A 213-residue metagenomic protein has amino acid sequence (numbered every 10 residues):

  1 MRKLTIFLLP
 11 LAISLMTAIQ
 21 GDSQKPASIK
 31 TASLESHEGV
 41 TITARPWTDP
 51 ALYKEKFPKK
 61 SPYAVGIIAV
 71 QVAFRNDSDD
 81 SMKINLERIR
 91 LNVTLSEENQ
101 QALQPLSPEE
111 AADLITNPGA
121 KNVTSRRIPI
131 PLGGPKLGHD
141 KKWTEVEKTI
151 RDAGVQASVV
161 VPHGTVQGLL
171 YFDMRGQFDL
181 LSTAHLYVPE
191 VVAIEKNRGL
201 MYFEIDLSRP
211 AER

Functional and structural regions predicted by a protein language model:
M1-L4: Positively charged n-region of N-terminal signal peptides that target proteins for export
F7-M16: Bacterial N-terminal signal peptides
I19-R213: Conserved functional micro-motifs across diverse proteins
